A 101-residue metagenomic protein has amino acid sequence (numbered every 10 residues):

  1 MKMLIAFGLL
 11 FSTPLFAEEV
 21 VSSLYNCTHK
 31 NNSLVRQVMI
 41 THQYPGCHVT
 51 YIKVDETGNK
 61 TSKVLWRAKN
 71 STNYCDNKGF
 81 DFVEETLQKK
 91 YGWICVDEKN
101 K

Functional and structural regions predicted by a protein language model:
M1-L4: Positively charged n-region of N-terminal signal peptides that target proteins for export
A6-L10: Sec-dependent N-terminal signal peptides
F11, N100-K101: Intrinsically disordered, low-complexity linkers and terminal tails enriched in Pro/Gly and often acidic or mixed-charge
S12-A17: N-terminal signal peptide c-region/cleavage motif recognized by signal peptidases
E18-N100: Post-signal/leader-peptide non-cytosolic segments of secretory proteins
